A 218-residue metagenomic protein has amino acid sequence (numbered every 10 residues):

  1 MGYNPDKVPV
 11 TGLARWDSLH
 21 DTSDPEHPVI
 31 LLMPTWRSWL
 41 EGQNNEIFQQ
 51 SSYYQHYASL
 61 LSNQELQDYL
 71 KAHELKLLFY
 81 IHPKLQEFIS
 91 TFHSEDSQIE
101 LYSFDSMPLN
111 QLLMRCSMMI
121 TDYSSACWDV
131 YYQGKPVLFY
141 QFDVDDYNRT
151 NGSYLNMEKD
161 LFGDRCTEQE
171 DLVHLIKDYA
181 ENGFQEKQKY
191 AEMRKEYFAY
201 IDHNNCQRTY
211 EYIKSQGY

Functional and structural regions predicted by a protein language model:
M1-S18: Active-site-proximal region of nucleotide-activated glycan assembly enzymes, centered on histidine/acidic-rich loops
N4-P5, T91-D96, S125-Y200: Catalytic binding pocket for nucleotide-activated donors in carbohydrate/polymer assembly enzymes
P5, E74, R115-C116, G134: Short, well-ordered alpha-helix to beta-strand connector turns
A14-D17, T35-W39, H82-Q86, S125-C127 (+4 more regions): Short, solvent-exposed loop/turn segments at secondary-structure junctions
A14-T91, C166: Conserved catalytic-core segment of nucleotide-activated headgroup transferases in glycan assembly
Y69, Q111-L112, E158: Structural alpha-helical scaffold elements that stabilize or flank donor/cofactor-binding regions in carbohydrate
P83-W128: Donor nucleotide-activated moiety binding/catalytic core segment of transferases that use nucleotide-activated donors
D202-Y218: C-terminal alpha-helical cap of glycosyltransferases
